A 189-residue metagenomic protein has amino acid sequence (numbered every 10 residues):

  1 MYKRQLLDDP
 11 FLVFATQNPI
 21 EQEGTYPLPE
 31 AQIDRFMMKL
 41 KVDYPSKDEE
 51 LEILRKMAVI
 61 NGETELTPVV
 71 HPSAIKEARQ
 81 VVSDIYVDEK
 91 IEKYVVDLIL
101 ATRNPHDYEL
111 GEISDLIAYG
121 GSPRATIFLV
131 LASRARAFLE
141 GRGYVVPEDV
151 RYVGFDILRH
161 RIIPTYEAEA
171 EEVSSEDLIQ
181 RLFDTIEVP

Functional and structural regions predicted by a protein language model:
K3-I85, R134-R136: Canonical AAA+ ATPase core
L6, L28, E49, Y86 (+4 more regions): Alpha-helix N-cap and coil->helix boundary residues
F14, P19, I99-N104, D184: Short N-terminal secondary-structure initiator segments
E30, P72, Y94, L98-I99 (+1 more regions): A broadly tuned preference for mixed-charge, low-complexity surface segments
Q32, L54-A58, I99, G154 (+1 more regions): Hydrophobic aliphatic residues
K56-R142: AAA+ P-loop NTPase domains with strong preference for DNA replication initiators and clamp-loader complexes
N104-P189: C-terminal engagement/docking regions of AAA+ P-loop ATPases
